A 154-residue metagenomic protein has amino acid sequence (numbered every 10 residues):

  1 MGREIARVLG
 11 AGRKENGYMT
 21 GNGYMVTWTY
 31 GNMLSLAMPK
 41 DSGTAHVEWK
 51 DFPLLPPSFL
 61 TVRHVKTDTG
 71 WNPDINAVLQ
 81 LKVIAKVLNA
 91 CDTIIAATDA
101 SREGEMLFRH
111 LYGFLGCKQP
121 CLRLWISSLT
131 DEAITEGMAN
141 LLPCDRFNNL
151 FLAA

Functional and structural regions predicted by a protein language model:
M1-A154: Intrinsically disordered, low-complexity regulatory segments
